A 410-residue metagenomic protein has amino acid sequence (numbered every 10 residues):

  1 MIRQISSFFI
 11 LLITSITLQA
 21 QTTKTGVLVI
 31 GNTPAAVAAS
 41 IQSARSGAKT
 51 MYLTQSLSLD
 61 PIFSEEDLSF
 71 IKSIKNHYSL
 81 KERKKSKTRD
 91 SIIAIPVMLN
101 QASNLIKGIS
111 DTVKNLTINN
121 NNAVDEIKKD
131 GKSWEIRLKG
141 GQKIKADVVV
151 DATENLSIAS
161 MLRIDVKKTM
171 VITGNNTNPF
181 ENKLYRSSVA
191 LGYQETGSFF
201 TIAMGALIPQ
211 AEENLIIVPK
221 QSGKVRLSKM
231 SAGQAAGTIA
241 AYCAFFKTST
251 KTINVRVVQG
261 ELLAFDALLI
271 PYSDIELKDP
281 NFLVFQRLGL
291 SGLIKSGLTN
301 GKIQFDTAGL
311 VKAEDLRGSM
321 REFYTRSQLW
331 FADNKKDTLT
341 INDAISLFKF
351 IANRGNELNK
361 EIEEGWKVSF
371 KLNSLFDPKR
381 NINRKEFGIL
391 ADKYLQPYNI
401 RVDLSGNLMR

Functional and structural regions predicted by a protein language model:
M1-I5: Positively charged n-region of N-terminal signal peptides that target proteins for export
S7-T17: Bacterial N-terminal signal peptides
Q21-T33: Beta1/beta-strand and adjacent pyrophosphate-binding region of the FAD-binding site in flavoprotein oxidoreductases
A35, S46, L59-L105, T117-L263 (+2 more regions): Flavin (FAD/FMN)-binding glycine-rich loop and adjacent Rossmann-like elements that form
S40, A44-R45: Gly/Ala-rich phosphate-binding loop of Rossmann-like dinucleotide-binding domains, activating on the conserved
K49-T54: Short beta-strand "acidic-cap" motif of Rossmann-like dinucleotide-binding folds
T252-V284: Long, well-structured alpha-helical subdomains associated with metal-dependent extracellular/ecto-lumenal hydrolases
S296-R410: Terminal recognition/anchoring or ligand-binding modules at protein termini
